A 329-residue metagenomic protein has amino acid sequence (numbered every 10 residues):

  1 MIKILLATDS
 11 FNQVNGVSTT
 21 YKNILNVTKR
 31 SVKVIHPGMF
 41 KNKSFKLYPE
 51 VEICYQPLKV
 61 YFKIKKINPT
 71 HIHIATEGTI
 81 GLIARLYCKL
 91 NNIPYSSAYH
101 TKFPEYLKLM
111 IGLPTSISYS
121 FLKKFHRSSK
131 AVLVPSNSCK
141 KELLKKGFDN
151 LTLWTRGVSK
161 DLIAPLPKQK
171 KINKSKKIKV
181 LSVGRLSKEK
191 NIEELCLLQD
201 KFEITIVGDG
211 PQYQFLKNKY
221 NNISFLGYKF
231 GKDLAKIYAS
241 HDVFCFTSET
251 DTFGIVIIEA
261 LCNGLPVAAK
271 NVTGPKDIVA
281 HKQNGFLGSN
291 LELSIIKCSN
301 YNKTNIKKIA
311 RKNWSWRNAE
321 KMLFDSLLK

Functional and structural regions predicted by a protein language model:
M1-F40, K321, L328: N-terminal subdomain of nucleotide-sugar transferases
T20, I35, S120-L166: Donor nucleotide-sugar binding/catalytic pocket of nucleotide-sugar-dependent glycosyltransferases
H126, Y228-K229, K236-H241: Short alpha-helical donor nucleotide-sugar binding micro-motif in glycosyltransferases
N173-K190, C196-T205: Conserved donor-binding/catalytic core segment of Leloir-type glycosyltransferases
Q214-K232: Nucleotide-activated donor-binding/catalytic signature segment of Leloir-type glycosyltransferases, i.e., the conserved
E249: Aromatic "clamp/platform" in nucleotide-sugar-dependent glycosyltransferases that forms part of the donor/acceptor
P266-A269: Short hydrophobic beta-strand element within catalytic cores of glycosyltransferases and related nucleotide-activated
L293, N300-K329: A charged, aromatic-enriched C-terminal amphipathic alpha-helix characteristic of glycosyltransferases across folds
